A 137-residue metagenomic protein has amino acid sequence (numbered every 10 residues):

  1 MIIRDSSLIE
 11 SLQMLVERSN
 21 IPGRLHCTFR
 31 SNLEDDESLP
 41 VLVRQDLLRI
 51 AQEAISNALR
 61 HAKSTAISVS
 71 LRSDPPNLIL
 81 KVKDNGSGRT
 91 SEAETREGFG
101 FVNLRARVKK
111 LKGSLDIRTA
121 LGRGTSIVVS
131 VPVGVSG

Functional and structural regions predicted by a protein language model:
M1-G137: Coiled-coil dimerization/phosphotransfer module
